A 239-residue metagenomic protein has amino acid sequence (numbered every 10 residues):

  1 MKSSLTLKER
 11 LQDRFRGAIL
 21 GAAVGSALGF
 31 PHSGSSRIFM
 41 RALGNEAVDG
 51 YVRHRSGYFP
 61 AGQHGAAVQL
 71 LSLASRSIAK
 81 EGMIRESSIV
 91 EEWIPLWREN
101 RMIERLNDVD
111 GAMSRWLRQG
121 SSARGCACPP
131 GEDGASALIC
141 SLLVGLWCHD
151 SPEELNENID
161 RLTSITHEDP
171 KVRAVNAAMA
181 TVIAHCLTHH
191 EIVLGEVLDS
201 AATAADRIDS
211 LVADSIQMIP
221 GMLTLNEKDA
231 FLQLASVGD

Functional and structural regions predicted by a protein language model:
M1-D239: Structured, active/binding-site neighborhoods that engage oxygen-rich ligands
